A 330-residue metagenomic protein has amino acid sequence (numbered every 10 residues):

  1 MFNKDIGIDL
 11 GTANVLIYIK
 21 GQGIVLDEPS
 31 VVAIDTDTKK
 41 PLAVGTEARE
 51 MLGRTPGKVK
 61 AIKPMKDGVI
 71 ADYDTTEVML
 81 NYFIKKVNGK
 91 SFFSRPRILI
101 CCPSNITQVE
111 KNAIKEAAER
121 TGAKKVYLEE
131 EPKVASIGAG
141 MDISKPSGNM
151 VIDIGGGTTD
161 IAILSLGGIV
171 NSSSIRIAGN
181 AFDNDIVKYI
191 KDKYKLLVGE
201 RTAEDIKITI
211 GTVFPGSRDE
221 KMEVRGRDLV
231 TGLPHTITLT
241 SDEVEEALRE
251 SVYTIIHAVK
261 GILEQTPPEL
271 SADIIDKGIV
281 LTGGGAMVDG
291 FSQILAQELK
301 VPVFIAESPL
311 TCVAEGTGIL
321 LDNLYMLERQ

Functional and structural regions predicted by a protein language model:
M1-I154, A162-V280, A286-Q330: Nucleotide/phosphate-binding catalytic cleft detector across ATP-hydrolyzing and phosphate-transferring enzymes
